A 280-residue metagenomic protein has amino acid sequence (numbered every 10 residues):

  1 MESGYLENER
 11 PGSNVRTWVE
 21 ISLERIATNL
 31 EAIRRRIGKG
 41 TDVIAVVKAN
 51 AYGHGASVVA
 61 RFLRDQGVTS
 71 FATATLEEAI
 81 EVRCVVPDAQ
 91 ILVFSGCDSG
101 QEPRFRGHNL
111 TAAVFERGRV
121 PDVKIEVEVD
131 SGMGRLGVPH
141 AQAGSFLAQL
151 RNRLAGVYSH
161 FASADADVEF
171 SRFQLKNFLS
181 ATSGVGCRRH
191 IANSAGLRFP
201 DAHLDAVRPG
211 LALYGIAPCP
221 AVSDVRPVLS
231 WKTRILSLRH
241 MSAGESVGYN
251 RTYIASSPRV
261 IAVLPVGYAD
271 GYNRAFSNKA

Functional and structural regions predicted by a protein language model:
E2-E31, R35, D42, E78 (+3 more regions): Active-site anion/phosphate-binding pocket segments in diverse small-molecule metabolic enzymes
E2-Y5, S13, T17-T28, T41-H190 (+1 more regions): Active-site-proximal beta-alpha core segment in soluble small-molecule metabolic enzymes
